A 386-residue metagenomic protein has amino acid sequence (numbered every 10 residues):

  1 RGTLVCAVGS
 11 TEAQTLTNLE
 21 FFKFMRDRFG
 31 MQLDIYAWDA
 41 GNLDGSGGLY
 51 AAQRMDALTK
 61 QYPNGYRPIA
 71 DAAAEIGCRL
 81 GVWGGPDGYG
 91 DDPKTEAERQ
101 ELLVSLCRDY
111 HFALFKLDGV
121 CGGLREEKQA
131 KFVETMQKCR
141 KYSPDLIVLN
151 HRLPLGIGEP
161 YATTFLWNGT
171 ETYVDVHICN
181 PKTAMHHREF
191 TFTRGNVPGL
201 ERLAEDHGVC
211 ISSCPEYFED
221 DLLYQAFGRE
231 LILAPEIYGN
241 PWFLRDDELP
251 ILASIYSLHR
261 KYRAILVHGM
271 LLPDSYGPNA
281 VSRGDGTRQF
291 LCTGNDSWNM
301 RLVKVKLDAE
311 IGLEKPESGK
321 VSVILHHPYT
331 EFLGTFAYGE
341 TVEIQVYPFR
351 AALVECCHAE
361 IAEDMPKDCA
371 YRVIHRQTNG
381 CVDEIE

Functional and structural regions predicted by a protein language model:
R1-D87, A97, G239-P273, R283 (+5 more regions): Conserved structural scaffold segments of CAZyme catalytic domains across common CAZy folds
R26, S105, N279-V281: Short, flexible, glycine/charge-rich loop motifs used to bind or transfer phosphoryl groups or to couple energy/partner
I35-E219: Aromatic- and carboxylate-enriched substrate-binding clefts and catalytic-loop regions of carbohydrate-active enzymes
K128-Q129, V303-D308, D368-C369: Composition- and surface-driven signal marking solvent-exposed, interaction-prone regions in large proteins
E134-E331, T341-C356: Active-site-proximal substrate-binding groove within the catalytic cores of carbohydrate-active enzymes
G319-H326, M365-D368, E386: Change to "...patches in solvent-exposed regions of secreted, membrane-anchored, or virion-exposed structural
L333-I385: C-terminal beta-strand-rich structural cap/linker in extracellular carbohydrate-active enzymes
